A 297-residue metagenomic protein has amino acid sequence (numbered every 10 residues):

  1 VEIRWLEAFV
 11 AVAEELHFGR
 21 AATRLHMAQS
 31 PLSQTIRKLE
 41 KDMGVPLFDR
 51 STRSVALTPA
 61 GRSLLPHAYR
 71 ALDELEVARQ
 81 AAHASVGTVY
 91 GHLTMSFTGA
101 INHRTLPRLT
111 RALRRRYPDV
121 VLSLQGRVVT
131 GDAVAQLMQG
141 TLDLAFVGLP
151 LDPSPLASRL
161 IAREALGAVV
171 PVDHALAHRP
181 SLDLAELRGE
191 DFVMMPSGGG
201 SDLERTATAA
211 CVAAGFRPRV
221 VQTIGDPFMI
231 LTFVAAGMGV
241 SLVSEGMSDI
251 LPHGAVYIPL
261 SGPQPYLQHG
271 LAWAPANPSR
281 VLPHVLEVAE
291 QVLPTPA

Functional and structural regions predicted by a protein language model:
V12-A28: Short helix-boundary/capping micro-motifs
E40-L57, R62: A short LG(V/I)-centered, amphipathic sequence patch enriched for acidic residue(s) preceding the LG motif
D42-M43, L64-V86, L109: Alpha-helical linker/hinge and terminal dimerization helices associated with HTH transcriptional regulators
G91-P153: Central regulatory/effector-binding core of bacterial HTH transcription factors
G148, P180, E190-A214, L231 (+2 more regions): Secondary-structure junction motif
A157-G167, L242-G246, H253-Y266: Short beta-strand->loop
S158-L166, V170-F192, R280-P283: Flexible hinge/capping segments at coil-to-helix
S241, A255-A297: A late-sequence structural motif
